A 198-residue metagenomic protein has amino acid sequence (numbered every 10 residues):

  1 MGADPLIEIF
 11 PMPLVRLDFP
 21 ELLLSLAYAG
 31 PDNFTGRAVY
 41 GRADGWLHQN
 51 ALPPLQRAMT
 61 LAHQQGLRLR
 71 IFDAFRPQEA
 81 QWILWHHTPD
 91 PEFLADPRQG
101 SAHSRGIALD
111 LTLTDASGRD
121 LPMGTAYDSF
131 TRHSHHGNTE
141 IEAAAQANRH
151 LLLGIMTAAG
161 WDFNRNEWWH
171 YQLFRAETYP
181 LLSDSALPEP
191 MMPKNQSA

Functional and structural regions predicted by a protein language model:
M1-A74, H86-N166, F174-A198: Extracytoplasmic cell-surface/polysaccharide-interacting catalytic and binding patches
P77: Segments that shape or occlude catalytic/ligand-binding pockets
Y171: Conserved metal-phosphate-binding beta-hairpin within the catalytic cores of diverse ATP-dependent phosphoryl-transfer
